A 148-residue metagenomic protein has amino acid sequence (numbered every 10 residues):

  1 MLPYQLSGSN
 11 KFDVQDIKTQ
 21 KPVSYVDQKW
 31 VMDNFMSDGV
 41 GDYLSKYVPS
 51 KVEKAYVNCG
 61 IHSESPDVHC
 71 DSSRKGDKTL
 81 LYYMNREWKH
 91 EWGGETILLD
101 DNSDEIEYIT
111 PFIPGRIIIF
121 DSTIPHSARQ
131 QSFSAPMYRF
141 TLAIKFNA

Functional and structural regions predicted by a protein language model:
M1-P49: Non-heme Fe(II)/2-oxoglutarate
G41-A148: Catalytic core of non-heme Fe(II) oxygenases with the double-stranded beta-helix
